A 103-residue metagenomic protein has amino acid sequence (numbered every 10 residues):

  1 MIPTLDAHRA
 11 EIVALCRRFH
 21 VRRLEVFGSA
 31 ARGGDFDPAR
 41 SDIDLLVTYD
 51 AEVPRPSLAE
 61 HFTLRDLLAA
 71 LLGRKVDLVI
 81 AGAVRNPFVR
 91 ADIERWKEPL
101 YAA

Functional and structural regions predicted by a protein language model:
M1-E25, A31-P38, D50-A103: Catalytic core of pol beta-like nucleotidyltransferases
S41-I43: Change "...and in nucleic-acid phosphodiester-cleaving endonucleases..." to "...and in nucleic-acid processing enzymes
